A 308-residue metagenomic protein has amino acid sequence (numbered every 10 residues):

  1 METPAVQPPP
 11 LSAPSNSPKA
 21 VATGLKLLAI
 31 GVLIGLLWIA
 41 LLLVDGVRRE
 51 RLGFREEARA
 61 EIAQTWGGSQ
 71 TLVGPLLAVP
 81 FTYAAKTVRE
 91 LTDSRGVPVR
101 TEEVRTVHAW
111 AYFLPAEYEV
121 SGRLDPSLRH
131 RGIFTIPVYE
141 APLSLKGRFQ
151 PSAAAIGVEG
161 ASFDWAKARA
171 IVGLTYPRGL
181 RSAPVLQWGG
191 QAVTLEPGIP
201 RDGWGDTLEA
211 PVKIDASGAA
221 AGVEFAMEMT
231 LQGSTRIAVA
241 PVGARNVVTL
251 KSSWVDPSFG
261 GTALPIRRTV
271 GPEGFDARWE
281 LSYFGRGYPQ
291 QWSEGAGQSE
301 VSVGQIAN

Functional and structural regions predicted by a protein language model:
M1-K19: N-terminal Lys/Arg-rich, disordered targeting/topogenic segments
K19-G46: Hydrophobic alpha-helical transmembrane signal-anchor segments
A29-L33, V47, R51, F134 (+1 more regions): Generic alpha-helical structural element
L36-A40, A63, S69-Q70, R95-G96: Intrinsically disordered, low-complexity leader/linker segments that occur at the extreme N-terminus
V44-G68: Alpha-helical transmembrane signal-anchor/signal-peptide segments
G53, E57, Q64, G74 (+2 more regions): Soluble non-transmembrane domains of integral membrane proteins
F81-E90: Membrane-proximal extracellular/periplasmic loop immediately following the first transmembrane helix
